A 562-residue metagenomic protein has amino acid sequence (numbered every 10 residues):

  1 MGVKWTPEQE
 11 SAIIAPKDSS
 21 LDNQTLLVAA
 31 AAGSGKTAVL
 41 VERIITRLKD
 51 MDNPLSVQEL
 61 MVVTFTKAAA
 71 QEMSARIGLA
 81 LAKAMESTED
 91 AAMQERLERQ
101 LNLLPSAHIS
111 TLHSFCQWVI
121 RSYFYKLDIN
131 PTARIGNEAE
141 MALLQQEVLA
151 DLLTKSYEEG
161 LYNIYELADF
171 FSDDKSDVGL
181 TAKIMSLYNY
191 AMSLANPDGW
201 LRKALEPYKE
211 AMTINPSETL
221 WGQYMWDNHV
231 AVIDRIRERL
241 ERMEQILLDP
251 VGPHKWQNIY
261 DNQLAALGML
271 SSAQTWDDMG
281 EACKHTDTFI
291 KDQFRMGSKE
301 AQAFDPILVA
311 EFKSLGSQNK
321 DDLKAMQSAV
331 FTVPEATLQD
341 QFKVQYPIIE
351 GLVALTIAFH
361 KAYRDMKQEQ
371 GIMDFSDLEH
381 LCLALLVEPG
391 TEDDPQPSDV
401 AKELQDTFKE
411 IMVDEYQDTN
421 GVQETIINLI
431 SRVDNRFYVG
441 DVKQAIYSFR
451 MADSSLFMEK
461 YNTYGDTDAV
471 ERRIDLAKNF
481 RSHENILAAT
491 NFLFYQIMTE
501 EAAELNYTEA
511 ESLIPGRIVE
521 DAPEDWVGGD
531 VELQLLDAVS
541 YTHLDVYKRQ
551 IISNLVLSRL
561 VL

Functional and structural regions predicted by a protein language model:
M1-A31, V41, I45-D52, A325-K361 (+3 more regions): Helicase P-loop NTPase motor core of nucleic-acid translocases
M1-D128, M366, Q370-S376, D394-K402 (+2 more regions): P-loop NTPase Walker
A31, E59, T181-M373, E471 (+2 more regions): Conserved ATP-driven helicase/translocase motor core recognized via long, highly charged RecA-like/P-loop NTPase domain
S110-C116, L355-K409, Q423, R549: Conserved helicase/translocase P-loop NTPase motor core
G179, I184, D475-L544, R549: Helicase-core coupling region on the C-terminal RecA-like lobe
G421-Y495: Conserved helicase motor core of SF1/SF2 NTP-dependent helicases
D545-V561: N-terminal low-complexity segments that are often proline-rich with Ser/Thr-Pro
